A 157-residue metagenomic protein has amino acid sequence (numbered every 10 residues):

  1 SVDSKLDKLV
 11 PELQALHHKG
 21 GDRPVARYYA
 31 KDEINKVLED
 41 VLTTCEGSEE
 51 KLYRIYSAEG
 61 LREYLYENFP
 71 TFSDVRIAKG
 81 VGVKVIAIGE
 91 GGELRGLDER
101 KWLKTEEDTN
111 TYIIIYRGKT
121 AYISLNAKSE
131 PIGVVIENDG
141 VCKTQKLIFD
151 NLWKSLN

Functional and structural regions predicted by a protein language model:
S1-V25: Short, charged amphipathic alpha-helical surface segments
D3, V10, L38-L42, S73 (+1 more regions): A generic alpha-helix structural signal
H17-G20, C45-S48, W153: Hydrophobic residues in alpha-helical segments
R23-Y29, K36: Intrinsically disordered, low-complexity terminal regulatory regions
A26-R27, K51-R54, N157: Short, small/polar-rich loop/turn modules that mediate ligand/substrate recognition or access, typified
D32-E137, V141: Hydrophobic protein-protein interaction segments
I132-N157: Signature of lipid phosphatidyltransferase scaffolds
